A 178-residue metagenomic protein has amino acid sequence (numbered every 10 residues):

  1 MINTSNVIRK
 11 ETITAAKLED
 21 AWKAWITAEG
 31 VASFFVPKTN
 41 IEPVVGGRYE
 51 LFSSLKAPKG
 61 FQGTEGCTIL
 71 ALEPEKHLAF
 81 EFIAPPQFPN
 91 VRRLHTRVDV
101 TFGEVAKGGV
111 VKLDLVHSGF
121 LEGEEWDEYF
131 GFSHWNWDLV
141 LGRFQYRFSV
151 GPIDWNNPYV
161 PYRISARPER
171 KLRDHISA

Functional and structural regions predicted by a protein language model:
S5-E11, R48, T64, H77 (+2 more regions): Intrinsic-disorder/low-complexity, polar/charged segments enriched in Ser/Thr/Lys/Arg/Asp/Glu/Gln
R9-K10, A16, E29-G66, N156-Y159 (+1 more regions): Short beta-edge strand/loop motif at the mouth of beta-sheet-based domains
E11-T12, K38-T39, E65-A71, H95-E104: Hydrophobic/aromatic beta-strand elements that line small-molecule binding cavities or substrate pockets in beta-rich
L18-E19, E42, L70-H77, T101-K112: A short, structured loop/turn motif at beta-sheet edges
A21-W22, V31, Y49-L51, I69 (+4 more regions): Hydrophobic pocket/interface hotspot
S54-P89: Helix-adjacent hinge/juxtasegments
Q87-D138, N156: Beta-strand/loop substructures that line and gate deep hydrophobic ligand-binding cavities in soluble
G119-A178: A conserved amphipathic terminal alpha-helix motif
